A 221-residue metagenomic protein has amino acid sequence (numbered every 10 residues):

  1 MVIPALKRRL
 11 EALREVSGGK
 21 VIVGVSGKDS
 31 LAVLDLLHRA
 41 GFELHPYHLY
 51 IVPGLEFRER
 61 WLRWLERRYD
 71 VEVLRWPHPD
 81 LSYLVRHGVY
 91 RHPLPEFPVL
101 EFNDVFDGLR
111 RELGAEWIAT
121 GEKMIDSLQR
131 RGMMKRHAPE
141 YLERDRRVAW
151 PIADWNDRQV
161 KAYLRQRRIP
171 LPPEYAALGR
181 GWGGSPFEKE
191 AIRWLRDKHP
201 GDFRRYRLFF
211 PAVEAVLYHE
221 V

Functional and structural regions predicted by a protein language model:
M1-V221: Nucleotide-activated chemistry modules centered on ATP-dependent adenylation/adenylyltransferase
